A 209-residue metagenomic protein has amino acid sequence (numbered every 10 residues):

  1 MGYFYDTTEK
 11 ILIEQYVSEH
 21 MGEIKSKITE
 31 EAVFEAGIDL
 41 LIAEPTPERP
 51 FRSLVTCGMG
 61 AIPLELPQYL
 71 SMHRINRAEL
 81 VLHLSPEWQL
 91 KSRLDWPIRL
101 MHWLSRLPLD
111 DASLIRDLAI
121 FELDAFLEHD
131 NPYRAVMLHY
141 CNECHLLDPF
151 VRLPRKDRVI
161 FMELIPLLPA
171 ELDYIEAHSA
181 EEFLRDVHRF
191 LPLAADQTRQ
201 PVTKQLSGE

Functional and structural regions predicted by a protein language model:
M1-P67, S71-I75, V81-E209: Acidic, proline/glycine-rich low-complexity IDRs
